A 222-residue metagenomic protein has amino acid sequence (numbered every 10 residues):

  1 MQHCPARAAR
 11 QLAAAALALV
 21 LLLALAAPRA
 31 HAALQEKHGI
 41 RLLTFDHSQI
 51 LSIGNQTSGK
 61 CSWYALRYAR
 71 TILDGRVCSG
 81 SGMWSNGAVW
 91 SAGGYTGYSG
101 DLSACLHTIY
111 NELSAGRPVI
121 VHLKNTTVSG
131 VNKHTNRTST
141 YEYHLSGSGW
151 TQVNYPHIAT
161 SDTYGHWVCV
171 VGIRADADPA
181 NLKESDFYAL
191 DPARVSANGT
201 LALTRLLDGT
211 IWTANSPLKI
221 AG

Functional and structural regions predicted by a protein language model:
Q2-A16: Bacterial N-terminal signal peptides that target proteins for export
A15-A24: Bacterial N-terminal signal peptides
A26-A92, G147-T160, L182-E184, A197 (+2 more regions): Active-site-adjacent structural segments surrounding the nucleophilic cysteine of cysteine proteases and isopeptidases
R29, W167, T200-L203: Well-ordered beta-strand positions in beta-sheet-rich domains
G54-W63, S99-L102, L106, E112 (+1 more regions): Solvent-exposed, acidic/flexible segments
G82-T108, L113: Substrate-binding cleft of extracellular glycoside hydrolase catalytic domains
A104-L190: Active-site-adjacent substructure of cysteine-protease-like catalytic cores
I173-G222: Active-site or metal-binding loop neighborhoods of secreted/extracellular toxin and effector enzymes
